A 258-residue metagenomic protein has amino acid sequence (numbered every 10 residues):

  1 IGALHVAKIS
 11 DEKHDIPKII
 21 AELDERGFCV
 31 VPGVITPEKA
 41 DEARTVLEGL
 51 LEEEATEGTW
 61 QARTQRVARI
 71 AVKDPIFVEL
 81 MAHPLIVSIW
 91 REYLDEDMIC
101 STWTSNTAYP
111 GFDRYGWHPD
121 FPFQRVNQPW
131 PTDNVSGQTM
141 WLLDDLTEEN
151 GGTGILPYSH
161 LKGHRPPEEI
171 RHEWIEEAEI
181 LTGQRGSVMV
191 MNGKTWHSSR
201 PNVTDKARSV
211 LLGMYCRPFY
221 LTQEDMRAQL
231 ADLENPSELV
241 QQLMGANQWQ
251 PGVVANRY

Functional and structural regions predicted by a protein language model:
I1-R26, V31-P131: Non-heme Fe(II)-dependent double-stranded beta-helix
V30-V31, W141, M189-M191: Short hydrophobic-aromatic micro-motifs
T36-P37, S105-P110, L146-E148, H160-L161 (+2 more regions): Short, solvent-exposed loop/turn segments at secondary-structure junctions
K73, S101, V135-G137, E149-G151 (+1 more regions): Residues that flank catalytic or metal-binding motifs in active/ligand-binding sites
T102-S105, T139-W141, L211-Y215: A structural signal for short, well-ordered beta-strand segments
D113-T182, Y220-L230: Catalytic core of non-heme Fe(II) oxygenases with the double-stranded beta-helix
K162-T195, R200-Y258: Conserved double-stranded beta-helix
